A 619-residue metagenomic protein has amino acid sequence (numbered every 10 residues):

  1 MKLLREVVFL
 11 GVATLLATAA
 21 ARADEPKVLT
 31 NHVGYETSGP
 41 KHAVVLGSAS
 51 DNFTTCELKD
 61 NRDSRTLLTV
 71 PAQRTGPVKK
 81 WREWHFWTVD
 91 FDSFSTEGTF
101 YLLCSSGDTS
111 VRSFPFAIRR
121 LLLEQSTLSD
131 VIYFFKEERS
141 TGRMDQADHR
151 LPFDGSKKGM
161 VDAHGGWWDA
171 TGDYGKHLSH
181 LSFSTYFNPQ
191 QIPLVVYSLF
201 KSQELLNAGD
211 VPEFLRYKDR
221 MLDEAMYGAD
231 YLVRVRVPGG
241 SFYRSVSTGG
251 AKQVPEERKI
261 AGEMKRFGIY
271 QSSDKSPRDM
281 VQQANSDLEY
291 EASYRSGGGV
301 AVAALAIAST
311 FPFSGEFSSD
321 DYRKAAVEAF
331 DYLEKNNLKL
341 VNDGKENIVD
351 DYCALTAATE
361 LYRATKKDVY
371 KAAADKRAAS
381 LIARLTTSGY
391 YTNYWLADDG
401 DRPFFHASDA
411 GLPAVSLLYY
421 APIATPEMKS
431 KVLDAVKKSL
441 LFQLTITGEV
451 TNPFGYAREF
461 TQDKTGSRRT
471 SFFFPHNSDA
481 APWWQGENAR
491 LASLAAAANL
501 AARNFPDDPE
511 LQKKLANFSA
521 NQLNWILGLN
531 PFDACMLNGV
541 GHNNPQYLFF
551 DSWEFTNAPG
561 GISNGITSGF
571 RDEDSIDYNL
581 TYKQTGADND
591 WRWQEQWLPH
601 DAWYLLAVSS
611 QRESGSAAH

Functional and structural regions predicted by a protein language model:
M1-E6: Positively charged n-region of N-terminal signal peptides that target proteins for export
V7-A17: Bacterial N-terminal signal peptides
A19-A23: Boundary at the C-terminal end of the N-terminal hydrophobic targeting segment
V28, H32-S110, Y133-P193, S202 (+6 more regions): Aromatic (Trp/Tyr) and acidic
S110-I118: Edge beta-strands of extracellular beta-sandwich domains
R119-Q146, S156, L222-G240, R323-V341 (+3 more regions): Long, well-ordered core segments of solenoidal/helical folds
Y197, S202-E204, L215-E256, P545: Transcriptional activation interfaces
K201-Y227, Q282-E289, I307-K324: Short coil/linker segments at helix-helix boundaries
